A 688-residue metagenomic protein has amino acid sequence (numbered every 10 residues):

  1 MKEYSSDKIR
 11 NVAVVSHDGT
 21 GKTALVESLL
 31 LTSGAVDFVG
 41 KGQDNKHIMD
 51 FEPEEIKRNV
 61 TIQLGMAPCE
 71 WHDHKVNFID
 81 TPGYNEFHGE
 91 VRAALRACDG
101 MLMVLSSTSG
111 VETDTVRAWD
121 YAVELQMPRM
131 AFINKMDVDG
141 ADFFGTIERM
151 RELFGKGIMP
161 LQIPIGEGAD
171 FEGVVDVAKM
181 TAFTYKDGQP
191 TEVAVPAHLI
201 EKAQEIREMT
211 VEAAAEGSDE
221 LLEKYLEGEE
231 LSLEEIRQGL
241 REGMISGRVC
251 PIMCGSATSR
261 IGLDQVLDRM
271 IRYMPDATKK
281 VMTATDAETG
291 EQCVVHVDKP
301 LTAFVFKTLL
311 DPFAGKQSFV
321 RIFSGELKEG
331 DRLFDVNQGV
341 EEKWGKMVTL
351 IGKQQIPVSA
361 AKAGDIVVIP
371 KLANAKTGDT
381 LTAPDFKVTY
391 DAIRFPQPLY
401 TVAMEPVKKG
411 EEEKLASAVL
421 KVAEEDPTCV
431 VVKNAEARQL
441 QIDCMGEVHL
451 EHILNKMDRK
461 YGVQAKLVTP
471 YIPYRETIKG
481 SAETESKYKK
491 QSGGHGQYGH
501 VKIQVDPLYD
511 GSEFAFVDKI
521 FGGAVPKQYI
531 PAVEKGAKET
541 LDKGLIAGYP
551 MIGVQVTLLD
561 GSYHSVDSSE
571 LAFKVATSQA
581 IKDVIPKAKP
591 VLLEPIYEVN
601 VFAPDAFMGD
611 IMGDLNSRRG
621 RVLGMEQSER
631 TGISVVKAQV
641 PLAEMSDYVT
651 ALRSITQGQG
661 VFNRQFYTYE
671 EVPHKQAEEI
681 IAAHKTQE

Functional and structural regions predicted by a protein language model:
M1-E688: Structural and coupling elements of P-loop NTPases
